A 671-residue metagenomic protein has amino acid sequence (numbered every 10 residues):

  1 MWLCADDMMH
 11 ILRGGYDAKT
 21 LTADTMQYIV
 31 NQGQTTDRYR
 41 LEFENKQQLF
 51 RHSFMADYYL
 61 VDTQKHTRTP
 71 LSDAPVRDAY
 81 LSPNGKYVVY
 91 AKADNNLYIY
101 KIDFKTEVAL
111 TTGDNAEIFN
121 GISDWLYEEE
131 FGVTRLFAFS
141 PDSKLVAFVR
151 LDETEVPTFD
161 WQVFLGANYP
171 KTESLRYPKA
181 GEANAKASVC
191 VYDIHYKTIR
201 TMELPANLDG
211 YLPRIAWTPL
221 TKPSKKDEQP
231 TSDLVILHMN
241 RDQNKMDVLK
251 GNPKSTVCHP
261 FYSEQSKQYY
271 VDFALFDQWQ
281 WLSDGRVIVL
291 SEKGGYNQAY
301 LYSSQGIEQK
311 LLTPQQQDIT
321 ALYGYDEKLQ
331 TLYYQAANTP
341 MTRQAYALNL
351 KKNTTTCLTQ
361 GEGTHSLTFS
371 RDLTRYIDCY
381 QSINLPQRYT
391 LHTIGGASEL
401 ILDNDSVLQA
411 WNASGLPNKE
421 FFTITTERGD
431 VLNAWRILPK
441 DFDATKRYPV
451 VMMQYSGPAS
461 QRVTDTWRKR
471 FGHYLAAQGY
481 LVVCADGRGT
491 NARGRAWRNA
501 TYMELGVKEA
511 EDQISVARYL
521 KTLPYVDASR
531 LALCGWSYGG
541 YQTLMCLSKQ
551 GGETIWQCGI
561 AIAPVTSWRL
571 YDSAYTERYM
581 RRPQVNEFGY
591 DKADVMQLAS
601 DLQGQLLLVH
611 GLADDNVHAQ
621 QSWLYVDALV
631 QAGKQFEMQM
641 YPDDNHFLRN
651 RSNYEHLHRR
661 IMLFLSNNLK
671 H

Functional and structural regions predicted by a protein language model:
M1-S366, T374-R375, I383-Q387, L391: Beta-propeller folds
T158, T201, R214-A216, T221 (+5 more regions): Serine-hydrolase catalytic core recognition
